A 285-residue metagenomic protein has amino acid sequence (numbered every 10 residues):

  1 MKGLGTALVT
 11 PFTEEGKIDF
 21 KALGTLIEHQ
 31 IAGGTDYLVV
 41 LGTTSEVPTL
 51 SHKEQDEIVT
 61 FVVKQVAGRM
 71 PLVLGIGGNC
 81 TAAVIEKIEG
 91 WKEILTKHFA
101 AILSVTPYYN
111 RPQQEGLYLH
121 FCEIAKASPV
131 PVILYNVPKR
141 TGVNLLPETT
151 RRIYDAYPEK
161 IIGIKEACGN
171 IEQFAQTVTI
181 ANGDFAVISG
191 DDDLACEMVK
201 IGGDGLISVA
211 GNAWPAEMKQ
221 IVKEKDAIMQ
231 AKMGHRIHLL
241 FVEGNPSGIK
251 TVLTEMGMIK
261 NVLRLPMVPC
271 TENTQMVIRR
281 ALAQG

Functional and structural regions predicted by a protein language model:
K2-G142: Active-site beta->alpha loop and helix N-cap motifs at the rims of alpha/beta catalytic domains
G5-P11, G33-T35, T44, G203 (+1 more regions): C-terminal alpha-helical cap/extension of soluble enzyme domains
L23, Q55, V59, V84 (+6 more regions): A general structural signal for well-ordered alpha-helical segments in protein cores
I27, V59, I88, V178 (+3 more regions): A generic alpha-helix structural signal
A32, K64-G68, E93-T96, D155-E159 (+3 more regions): Secondary-structure boundary motif
K126-V130, P138-E243: Catalytic alpha/beta core domains of metabolic enzymes, predominantly
